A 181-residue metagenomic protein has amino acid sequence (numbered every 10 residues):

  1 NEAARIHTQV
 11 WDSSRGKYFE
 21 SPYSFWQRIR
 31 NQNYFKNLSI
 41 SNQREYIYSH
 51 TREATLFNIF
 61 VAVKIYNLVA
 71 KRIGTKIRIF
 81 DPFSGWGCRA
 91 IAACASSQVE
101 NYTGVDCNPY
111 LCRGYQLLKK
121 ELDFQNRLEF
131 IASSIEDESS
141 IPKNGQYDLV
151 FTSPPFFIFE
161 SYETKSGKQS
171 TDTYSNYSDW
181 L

Functional and structural regions predicted by a protein language model:
A3-L181: Class I S-adenosyl-L-methionine-dependent methyltransferase catalytic core
